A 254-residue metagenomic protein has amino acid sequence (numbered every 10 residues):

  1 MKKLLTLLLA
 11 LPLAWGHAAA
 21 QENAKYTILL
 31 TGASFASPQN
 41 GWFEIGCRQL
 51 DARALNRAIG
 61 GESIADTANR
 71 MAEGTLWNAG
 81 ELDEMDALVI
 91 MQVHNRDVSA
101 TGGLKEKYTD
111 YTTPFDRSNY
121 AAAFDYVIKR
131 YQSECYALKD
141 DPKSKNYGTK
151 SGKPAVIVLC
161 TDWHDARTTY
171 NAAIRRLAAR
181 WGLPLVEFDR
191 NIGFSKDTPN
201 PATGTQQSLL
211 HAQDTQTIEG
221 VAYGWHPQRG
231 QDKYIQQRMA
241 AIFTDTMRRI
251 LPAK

Functional and structural regions predicted by a protein language model:
M1-E44, R48-A52, L76, E81-D86 (+3 more regions): N-terminal secretory targeting modules
A24-L30, F35-A122: Conserved SGNH/GDSL esterase-like catalytic core that processes O-acyl groups on lipids and polysaccharides
A58, M91, C160-T161, D189: A cross-family glycoside hydrolase active-site/sugar-binding cleft signature
G60, A123-V127, I235, M239-F243: Alpha-helical packing segments of well-folded alpha/beta enzyme cores
N95, I128-R176, R180-W181: Active-site segments of SGNH/GDSL-like serine hydrolases that catalyze O-acetyl group transfer/hydrolysis on lipids
D97-A100, R130-D140, N191-P201: Short regulatory "switch" loops immediately downstream of catalytic or recognition motifs within protein catalytic
D162-K254: Catalytic His-Asp segment of secreted/periplasmic serine-dependent ester chemistry enzymes
